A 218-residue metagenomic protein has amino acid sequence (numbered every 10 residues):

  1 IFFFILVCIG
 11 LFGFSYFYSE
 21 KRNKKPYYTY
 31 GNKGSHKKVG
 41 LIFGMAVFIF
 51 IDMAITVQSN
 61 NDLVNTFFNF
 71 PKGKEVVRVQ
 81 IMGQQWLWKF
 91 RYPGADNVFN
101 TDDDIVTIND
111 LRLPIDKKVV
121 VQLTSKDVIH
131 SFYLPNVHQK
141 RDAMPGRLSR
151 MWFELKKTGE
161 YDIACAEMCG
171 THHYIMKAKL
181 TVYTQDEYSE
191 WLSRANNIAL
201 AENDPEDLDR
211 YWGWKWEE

Functional and structural regions predicted by a protein language model:
I1-V7: Hydrophobic alpha-helical segments
F12-E218: Non-transmembrane, membrane-proximal soluble domains of secreted or membrane proteins
